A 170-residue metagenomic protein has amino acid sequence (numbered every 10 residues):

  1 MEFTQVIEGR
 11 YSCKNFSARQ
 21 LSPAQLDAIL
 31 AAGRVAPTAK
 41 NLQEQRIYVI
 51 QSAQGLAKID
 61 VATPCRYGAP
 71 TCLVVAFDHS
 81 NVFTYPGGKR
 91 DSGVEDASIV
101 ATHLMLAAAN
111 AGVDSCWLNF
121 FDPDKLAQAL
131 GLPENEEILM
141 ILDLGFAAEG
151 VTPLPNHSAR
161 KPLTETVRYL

Functional and structural regions predicted by a protein language model:
F3-Q20, Q25, I141-L170: C-terminal helix-cap and adjacent tail motif
N15-F16, R46, D114-W117: Short catalytic-loop micro-motif centered on adjacent basic/acidic residues
Q25-A31, V35-V100: Glycine/small-residue-rich phosphate/adenosyl-binding loop
G33, L73, G88-A129: Small-aliphatic-rich amphipathic alpha-helix that forms the alpha element of a beta-alpha
R46, F121, M140: Residue-level "edge-of-site" marker
A69-L73, G131-P153: A glycine-rich helix N-cap at a beta->alpha junction
F77, F120, F146: Short secondary-structure boundary segments
